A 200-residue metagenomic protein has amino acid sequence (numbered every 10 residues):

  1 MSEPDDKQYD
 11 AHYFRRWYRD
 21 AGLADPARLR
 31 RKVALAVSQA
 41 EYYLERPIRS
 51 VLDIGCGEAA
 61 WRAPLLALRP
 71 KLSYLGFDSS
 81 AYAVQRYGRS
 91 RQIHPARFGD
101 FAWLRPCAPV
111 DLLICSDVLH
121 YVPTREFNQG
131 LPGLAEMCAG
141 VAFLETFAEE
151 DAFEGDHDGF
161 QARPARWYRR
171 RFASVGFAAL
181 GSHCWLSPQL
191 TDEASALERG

Functional and structural regions predicted by a protein language model:
M1-P106, V122-G200: Class I (Rossmann-like) S-adenosyl-L-methionine-dependent methyltransferase catalytic domain, capturing the SAM-binding
I114: A conserved beta-strand element that flanks and buttresses the S-adenosyl-L-methionine
D117-Y121: Short catalytic micro-motifs in class I SAM-dependent methyltransferases
